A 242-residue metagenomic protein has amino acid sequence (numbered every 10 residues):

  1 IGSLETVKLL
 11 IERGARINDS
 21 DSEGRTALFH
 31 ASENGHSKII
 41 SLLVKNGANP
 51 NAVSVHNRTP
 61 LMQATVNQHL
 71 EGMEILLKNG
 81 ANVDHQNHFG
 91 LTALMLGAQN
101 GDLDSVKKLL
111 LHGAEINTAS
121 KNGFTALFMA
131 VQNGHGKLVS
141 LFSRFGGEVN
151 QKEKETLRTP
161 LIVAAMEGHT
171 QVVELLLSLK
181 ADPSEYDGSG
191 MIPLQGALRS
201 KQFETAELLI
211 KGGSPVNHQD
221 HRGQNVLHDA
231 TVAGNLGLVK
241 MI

Functional and structural regions predicted by a protein language model:
I1-S3, H30-H36, Q63-H69, L96-D102 (+4 more regions): Ankyrin repeat A-helix N-terminal signature
S3-I11, H36-V44, H69-L77, D102-L110 (+4 more regions): Ankyrin repeat structural motif
D21, S54, N87, S120 (+3 more regions): Ankyrin repeat boundary/linker residues
G24, N57, G90, G123 (+3 more regions): Start-of-repeat signature of ankyrin repeats
R222-Q224, H228-I242: Ankyrin-repeat and related helical/solenoid repeat scaffolds used for protein-protein interactions
